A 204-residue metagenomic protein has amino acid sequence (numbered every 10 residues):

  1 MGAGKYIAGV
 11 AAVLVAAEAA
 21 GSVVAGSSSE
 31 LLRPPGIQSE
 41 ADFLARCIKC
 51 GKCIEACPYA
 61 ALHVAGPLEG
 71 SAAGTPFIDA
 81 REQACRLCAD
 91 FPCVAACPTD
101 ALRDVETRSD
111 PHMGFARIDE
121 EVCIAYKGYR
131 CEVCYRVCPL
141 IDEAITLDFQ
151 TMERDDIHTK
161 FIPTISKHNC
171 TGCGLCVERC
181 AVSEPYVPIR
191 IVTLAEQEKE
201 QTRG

Functional and structural regions predicted by a protein language model:
M1-G204: Non-ligating segments of multi-cofactor redox enzymes
